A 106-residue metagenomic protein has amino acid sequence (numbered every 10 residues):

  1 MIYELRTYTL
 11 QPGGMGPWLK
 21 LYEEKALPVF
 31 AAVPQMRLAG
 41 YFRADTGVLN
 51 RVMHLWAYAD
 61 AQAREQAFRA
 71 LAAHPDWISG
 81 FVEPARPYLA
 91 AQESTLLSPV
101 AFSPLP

Functional and structural regions predicted by a protein language model:
M1-Y3, Q35-M36: Short, flexible segments with low predicted structural confidence
I2-R6, W18, F30, V52-W56 (+1 more regions): Short, structured motif recognition centered on aromatic/hydrophobic residues
Q11, M36-M53, A59, D76-P106: Glycine-rich beta-strand-turn "strand-cap" elements at beta-sheet edges
G14-L38, A72: Short amphipathic alpha-helical segments
F68: Intrinsically disordered, low-complexity polar regions and short flexible loop motifs
